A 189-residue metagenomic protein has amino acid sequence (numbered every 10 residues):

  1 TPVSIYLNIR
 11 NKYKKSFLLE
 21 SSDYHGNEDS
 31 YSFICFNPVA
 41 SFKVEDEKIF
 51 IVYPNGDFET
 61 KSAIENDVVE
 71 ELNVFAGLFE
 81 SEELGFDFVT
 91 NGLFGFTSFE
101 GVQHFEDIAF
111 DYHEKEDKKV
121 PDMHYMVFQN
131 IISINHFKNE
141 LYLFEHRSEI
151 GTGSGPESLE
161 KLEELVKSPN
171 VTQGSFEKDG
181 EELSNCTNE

Functional and structural regions predicted by a protein language model:
T1-S16, S21-S62, Q103-E189: Extended accessory regions or peripheral subdomains of proteins
D46, L72-E80, T97-G101, H136 (+1 more regions): Generic hydrophobic/packing signal
D67-G92: Short HxH-centered metal-ligating active-site micro-motif
E83-E116: Extended, Lys/Arg-enriched charged tracts that mediate electrostatic binding to polyanionic substrates
